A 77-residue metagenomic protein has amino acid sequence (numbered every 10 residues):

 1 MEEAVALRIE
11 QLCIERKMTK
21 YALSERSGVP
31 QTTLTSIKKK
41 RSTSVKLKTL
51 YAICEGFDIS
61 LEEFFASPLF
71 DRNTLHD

Functional and structural regions predicted by a protein language model:
M1-K17: A short, Lys/Arg-rich alpha-helix, primarily the initiator
E10, I14, G28, K39 (+1 more regions): Residue-level detection of the helix-turn-helix DNA-binding "recognition helix"
E10, Y21, Y51, E62: Residues within the helices of the helix-turn-helix
C13, S24, C54: The alpha-helix within a helix-turn-helix
V29-S44: Recognition helix of helix-turn-helix/homeodomain-like DNA-binding domains that insert into the DNA major groove
S36, F65-D77: Short, charged recognition helix plus adjacent turn of helix-turn-helix-like nucleic-acid-binding domains
R41-E55: Short, basic-rich loop-to-helix N-cap that marks the start of a DNA-contacting helix
